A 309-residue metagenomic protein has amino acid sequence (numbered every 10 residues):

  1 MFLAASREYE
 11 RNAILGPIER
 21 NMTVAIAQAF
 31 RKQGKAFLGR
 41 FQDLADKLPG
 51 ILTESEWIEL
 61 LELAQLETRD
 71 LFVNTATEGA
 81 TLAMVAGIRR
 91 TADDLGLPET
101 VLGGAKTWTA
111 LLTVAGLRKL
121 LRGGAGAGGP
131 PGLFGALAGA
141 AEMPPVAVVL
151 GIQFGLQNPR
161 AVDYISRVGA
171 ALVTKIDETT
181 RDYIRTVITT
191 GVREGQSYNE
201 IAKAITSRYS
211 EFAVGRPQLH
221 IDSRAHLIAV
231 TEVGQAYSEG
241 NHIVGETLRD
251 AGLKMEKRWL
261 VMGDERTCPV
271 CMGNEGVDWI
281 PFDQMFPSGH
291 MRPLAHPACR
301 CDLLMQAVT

Functional and structural regions predicted by a protein language model:
M1-G215, A307-T309: N-terminal leader/targeting and assembly helices and adjacent pre-domain segments
Q218-T309: Acidic, glycine-rich two-metal-ion catalytic cores of nucleic acid-processing enzymes
